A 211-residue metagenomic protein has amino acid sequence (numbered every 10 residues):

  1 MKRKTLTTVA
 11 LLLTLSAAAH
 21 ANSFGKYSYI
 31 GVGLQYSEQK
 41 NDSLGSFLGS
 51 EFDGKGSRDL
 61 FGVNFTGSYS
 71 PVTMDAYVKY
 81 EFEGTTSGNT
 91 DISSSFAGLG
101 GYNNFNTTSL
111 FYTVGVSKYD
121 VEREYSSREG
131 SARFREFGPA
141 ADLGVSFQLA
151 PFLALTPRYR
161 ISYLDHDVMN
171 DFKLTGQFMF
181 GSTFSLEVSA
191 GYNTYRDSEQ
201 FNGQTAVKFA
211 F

Functional and structural regions predicted by a protein language model:
M1-Y29: Cleavable N-terminal export/targeting peptides
H20-T86: Short glycine/proline- and aromatic-enriched beta-strand/turn motifs that initiate or cap beta-hairpins
F24, K55-R58, G84-I92, F137-P139 (+2 more regions): Solvent-exposed loop/turn segments connecting transmembrane beta-strands in outer-membrane beta-barrel proteins
L34-K40, Y69-T73, Y80-T86, N103 (+5 more regions): Transmembrane beta-strands of outer-membrane beta-barrel pores
N41-E51, T86-S94, E122-A132, D167-F172 (+1 more regions): Outer-membrane beta-barrel translocator domains and adjoining extracellular loop/strand segments of Gram-negative
D59-F65, S93-L99, P139-L143, L155 (+2 more regions): Hydrophobic, lipid-facing positions within transmembrane beta-strands of outer-membrane proteins
P71-V78, N106-L110, F147-P157, F178-V188: Repeated loop/turn-to-beta-strand initiation elements of outer-membrane beta-barrel proteins
L174-M179, T183-S185, E199-F211: Outer-membrane beta-barrel "beta-signal"
